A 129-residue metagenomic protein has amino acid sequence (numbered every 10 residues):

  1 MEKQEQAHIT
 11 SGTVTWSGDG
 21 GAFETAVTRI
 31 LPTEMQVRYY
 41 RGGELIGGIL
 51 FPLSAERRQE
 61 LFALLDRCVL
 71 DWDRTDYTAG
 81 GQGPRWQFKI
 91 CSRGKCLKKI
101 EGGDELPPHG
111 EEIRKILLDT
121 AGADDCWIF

Functional and structural regions predicted by a protein language model:
M1-G20, G43, I49, L53-L64 (+1 more regions): Short, well-ordered, aromatic-rich surface patches in folded extracellular/luminal domains
E24-L45: Short, flexible N-terminal segments of the mature chain
